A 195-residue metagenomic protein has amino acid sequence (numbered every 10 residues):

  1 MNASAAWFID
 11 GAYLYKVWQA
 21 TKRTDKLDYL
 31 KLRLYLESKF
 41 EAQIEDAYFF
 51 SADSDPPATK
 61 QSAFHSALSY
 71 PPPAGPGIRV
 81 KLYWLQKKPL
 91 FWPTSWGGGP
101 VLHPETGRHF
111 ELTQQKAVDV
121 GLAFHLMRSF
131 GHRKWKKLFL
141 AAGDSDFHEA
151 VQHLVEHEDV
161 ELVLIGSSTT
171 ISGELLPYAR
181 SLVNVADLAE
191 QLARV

Functional and structural regions predicted by a protein language model:
M1-Q114, V160-I171: Domain-level signal for Mg2+-assisted phosphodiester chemistry and nucleotide/NA-binding surfaces in nucleic-acid
G77-V195: Nuclease catalytic cores that cleave nucleic-acid phosphodiester bonds, predominantly acidic two-metal-ion
